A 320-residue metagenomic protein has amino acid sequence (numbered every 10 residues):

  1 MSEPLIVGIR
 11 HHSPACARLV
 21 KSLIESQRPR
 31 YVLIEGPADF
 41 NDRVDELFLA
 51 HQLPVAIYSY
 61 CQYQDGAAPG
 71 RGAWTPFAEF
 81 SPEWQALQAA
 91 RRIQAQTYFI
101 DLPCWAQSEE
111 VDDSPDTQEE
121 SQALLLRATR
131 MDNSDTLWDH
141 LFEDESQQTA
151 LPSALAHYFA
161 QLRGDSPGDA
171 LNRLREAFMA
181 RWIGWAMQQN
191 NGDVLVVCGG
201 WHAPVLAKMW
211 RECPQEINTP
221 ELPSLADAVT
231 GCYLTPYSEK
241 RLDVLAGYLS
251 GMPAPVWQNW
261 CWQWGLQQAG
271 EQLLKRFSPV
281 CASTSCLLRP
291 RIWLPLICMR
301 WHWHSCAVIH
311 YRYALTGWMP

Functional and structural regions predicted by a protein language model:
M1-P320: Compositional signal for N-terminal targeting/processing segments
